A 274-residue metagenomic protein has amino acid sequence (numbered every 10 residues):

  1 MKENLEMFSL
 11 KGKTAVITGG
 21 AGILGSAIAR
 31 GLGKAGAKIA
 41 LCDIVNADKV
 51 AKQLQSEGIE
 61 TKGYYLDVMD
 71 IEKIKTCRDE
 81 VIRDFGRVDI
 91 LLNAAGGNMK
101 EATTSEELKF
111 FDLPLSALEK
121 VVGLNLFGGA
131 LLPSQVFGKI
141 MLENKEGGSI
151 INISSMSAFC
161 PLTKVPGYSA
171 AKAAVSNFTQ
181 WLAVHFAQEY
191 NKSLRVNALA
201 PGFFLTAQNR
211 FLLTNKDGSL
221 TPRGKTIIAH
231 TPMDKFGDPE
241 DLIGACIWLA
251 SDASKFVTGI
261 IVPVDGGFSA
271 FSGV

Functional and structural regions predicted by a protein language model:
K2-S9, C246-I247, T258-V274: Short C-terminal tail/terminal secondary-structure segment of NAD(P)H-dependent dehydrogenase/reductase domains
S9-A40: Canonical Rossmann dinucleotide-binding motif of NAD(H)/NADP(H)-dependent dehydrogenases/reductases, specifically
D79, K120, L124-N144, A183-V184 (+2 more regions): Amphipathic alpha-helical dimer-interface segment in Rossmann-like NAD(P)H-dependent oxidoreductases
A94-E107, G267: Conserved NAD(P)H cofactor-binding loop of Rossmann-fold oxidoreductase domains
A102-V122, I227: Substrate-binding pocket helix/loop in short-chain dehydrogenase/reductase
S134, A171-A174, T179: Active-site helix of classical SDR
S155: Residue(s) in the substrate-gating loop at a strand-loop-helix junction that position the organic substrate next
Y190-R195, V257-G259: Short, small/polar-rich loop/turn modules that mediate ligand/substrate recognition or access, typified
